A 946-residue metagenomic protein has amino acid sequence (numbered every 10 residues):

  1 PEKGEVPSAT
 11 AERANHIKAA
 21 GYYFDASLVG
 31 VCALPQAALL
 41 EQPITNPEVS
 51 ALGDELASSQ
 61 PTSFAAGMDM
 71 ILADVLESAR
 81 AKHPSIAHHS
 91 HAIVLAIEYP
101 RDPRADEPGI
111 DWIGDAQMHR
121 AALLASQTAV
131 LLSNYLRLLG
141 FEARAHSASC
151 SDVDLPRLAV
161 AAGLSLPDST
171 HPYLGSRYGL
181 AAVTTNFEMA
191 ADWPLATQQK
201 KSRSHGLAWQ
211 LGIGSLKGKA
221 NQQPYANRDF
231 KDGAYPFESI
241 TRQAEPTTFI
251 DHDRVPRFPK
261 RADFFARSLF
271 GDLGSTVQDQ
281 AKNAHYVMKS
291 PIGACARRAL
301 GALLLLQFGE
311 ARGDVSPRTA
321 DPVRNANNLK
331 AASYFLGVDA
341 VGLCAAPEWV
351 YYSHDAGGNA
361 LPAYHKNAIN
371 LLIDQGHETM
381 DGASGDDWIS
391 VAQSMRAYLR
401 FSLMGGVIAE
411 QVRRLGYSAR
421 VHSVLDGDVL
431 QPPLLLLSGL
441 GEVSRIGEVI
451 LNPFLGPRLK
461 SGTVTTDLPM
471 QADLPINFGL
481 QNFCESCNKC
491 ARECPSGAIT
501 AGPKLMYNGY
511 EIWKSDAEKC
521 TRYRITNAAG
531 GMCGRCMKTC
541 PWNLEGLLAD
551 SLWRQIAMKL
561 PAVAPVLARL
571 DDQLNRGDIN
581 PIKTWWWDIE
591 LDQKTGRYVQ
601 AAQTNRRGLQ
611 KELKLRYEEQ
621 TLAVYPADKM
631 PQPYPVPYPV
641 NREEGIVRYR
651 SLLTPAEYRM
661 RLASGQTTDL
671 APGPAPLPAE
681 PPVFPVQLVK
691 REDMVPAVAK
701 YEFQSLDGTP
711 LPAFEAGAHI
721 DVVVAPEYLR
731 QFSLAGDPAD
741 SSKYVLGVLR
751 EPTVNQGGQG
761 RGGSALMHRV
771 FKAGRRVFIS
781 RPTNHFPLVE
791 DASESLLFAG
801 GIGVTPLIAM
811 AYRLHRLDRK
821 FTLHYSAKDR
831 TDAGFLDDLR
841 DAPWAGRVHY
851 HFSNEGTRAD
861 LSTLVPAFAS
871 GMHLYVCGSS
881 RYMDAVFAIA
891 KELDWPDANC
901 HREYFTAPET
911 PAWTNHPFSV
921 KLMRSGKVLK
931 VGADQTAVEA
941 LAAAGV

Functional and structural regions predicted by a protein language model:
P1-E2, A92-A96, P103, S275-L304 (+2 more regions): Conserved oxyanion/phosphate-binding beta-strand-loop segments in alpha/beta enzyme cores
P1-E2, Q222-A226, K231-R297: Extended, charge-enriched "interface" segments that sit outside catalytic cores
E2-K3, I110-G114, L303-S316, W388-S390: A short, surface-exposed helix-loop junction/capping segment
S27-R203, K330-A331, L336-P561, H873-C877 (+2 more regions): Catalytic cores of enzyme domains
A196-I250, L505-L670: Flanking helices and flexible, charged tails adjoining ferredoxin-like Fe-S electron-transfer domains in multi-subunit
G673-R776, A827-D829, R840: Ferredoxin-reductase
R761-G926, K930-A933: FNR/FR-type flavoprotein reductase catalytic core
